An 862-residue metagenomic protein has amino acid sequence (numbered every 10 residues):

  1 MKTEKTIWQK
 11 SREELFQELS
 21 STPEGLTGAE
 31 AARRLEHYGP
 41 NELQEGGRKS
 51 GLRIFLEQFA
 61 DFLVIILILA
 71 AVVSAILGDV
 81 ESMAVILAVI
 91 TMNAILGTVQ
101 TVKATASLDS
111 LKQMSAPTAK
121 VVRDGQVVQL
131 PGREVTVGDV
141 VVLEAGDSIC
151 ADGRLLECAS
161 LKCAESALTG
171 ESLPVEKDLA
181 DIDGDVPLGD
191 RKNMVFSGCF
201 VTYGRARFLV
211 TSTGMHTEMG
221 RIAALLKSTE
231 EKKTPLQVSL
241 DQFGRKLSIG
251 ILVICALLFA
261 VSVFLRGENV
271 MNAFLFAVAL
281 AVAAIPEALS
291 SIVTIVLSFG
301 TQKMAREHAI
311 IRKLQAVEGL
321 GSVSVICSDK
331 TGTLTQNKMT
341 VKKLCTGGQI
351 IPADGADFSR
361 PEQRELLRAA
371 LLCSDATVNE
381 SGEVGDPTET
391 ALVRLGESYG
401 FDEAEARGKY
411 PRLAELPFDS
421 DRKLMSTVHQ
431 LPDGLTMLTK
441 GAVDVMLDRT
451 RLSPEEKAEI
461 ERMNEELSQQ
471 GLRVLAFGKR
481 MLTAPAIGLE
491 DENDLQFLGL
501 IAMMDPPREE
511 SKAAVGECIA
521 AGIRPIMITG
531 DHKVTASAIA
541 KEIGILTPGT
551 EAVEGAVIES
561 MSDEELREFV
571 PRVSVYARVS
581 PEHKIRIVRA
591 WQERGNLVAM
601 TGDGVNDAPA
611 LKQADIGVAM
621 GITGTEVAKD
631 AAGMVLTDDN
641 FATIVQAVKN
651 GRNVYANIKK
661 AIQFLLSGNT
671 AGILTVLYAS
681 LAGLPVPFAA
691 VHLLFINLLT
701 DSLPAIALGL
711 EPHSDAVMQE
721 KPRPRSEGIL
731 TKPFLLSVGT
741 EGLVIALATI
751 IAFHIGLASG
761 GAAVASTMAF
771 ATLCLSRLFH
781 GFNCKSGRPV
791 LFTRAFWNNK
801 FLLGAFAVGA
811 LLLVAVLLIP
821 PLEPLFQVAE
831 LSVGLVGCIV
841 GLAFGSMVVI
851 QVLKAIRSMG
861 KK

Functional and structural regions predicted by a protein language model:
M1-Q719, I729-L730, L743, F770 (+1 more regions): Conserved cytosolic headpiece of P-type ATPases
S680-A689, F753-A765: Helix-coil boundary and interhelical linker segments in multi-pass alpha-helical membrane proteins
T700, I745, T767-G781: Generic alpha-helical transmembrane segments
P724-L743, A763-T767: Membrane-water interface at loop-to-transmembrane-helix junctions
C784: A C-terminal functional module that forms or caps the active site or interfaces directly with catalytic machinery
